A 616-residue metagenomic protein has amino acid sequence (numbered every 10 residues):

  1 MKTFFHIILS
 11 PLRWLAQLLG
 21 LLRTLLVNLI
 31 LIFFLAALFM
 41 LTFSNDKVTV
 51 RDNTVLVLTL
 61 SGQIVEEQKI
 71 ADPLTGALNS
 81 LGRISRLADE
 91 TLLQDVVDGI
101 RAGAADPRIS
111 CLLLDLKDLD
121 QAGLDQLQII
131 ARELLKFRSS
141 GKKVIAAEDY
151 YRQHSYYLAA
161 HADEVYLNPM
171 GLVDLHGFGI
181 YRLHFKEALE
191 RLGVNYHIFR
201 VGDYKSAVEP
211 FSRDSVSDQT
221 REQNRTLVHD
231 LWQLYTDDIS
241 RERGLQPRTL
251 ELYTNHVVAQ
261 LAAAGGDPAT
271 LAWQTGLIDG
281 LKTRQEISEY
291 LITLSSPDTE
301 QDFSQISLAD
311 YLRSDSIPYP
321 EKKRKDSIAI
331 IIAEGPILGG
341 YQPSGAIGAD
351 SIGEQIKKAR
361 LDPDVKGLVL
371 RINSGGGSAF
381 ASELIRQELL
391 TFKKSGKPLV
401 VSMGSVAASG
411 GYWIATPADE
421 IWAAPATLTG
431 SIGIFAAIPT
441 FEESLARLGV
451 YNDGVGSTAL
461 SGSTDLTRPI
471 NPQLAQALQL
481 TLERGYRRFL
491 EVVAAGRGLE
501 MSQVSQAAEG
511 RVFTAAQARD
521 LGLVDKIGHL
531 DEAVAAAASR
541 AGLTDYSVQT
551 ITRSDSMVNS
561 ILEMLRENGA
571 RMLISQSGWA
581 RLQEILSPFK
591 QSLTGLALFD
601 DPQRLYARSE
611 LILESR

Functional and structural regions predicted by a protein language model:
M1-L87, Q94-V97, P169-M170, G179-A269 (+6 more regions): Intrinsically disordered, low-complexity segments enriched in small/flexible residues
R51, H161-D163, L192, G276 (+2 more regions): Short, structured coil segments at secondary-structure junctions
T54-R182, Y319-S444: Cleft-lining beta-strand/loop regions that shape enzyme active-site pockets
K143-V144, T275-I278, L521-V524: Short active-site oxyanion
Y150, H256-D267, V406-A408, G510-R511: Short helix-initiation/N-cap motifs at beta->coil->alpha
Y166-L167, I278-R284, A423, V524-L530: Short acidic-hydrophobic, aromatic-tinged amphipathic segments that line or gate anion-handling sites
P343-L598, L605, I612-R616: C-terminal structured domain segments across diverse proteins
